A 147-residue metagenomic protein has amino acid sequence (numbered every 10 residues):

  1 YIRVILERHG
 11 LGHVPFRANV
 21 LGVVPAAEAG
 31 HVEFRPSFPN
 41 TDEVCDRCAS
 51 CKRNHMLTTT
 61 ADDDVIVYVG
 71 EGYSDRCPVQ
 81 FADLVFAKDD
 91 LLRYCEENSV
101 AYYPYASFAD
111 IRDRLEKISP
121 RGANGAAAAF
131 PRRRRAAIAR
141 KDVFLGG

Functional and structural regions predicted by a protein language model:
Y1-G147: C-terminal cap/substrate-recognition subdomain and adjoining C-terminal extension of metal-dependent phosphatase-like
